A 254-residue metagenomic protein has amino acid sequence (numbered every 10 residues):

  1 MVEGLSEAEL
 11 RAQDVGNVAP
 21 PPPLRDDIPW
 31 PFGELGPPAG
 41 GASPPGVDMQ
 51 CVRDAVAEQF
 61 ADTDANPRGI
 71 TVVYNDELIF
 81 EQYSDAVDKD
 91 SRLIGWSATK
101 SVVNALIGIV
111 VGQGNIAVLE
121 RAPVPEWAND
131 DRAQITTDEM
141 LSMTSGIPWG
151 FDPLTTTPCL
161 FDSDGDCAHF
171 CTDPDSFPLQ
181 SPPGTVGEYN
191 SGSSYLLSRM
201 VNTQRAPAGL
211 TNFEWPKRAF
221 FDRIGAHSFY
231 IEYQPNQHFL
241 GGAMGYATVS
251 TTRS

Functional and structural regions predicted by a protein language model:
M1-A19: N-terminal accessory interaction module
L35-N75: Beta-lactamase-like hydrolase cores
V47, C51, A55-Q59, E77-Q82 (+2 more regions): Short, charged, amphipathic alpha-helices and their helix-cap/turn boundaries
D76, L93-V118, M140, L197-V201: Active-site SXXK
F80, S84-D88, R92: A short acidic/small-residue loop/turn micro-motif
N104, S193-N202, G245-S254: Active-site-proximal alpha-helical segments within enzyme catalytic domains
G112-I147, S176-Q180, A206-A247: Active-site helix/loop module of the DD-peptidase/beta-lactamase fold, centered on the serine-lysine SxxK catalytic
L119, A128-T185, Y189-Y195: Conserved catalytic neighborhood of penicillin-recognizing serine enzymes
